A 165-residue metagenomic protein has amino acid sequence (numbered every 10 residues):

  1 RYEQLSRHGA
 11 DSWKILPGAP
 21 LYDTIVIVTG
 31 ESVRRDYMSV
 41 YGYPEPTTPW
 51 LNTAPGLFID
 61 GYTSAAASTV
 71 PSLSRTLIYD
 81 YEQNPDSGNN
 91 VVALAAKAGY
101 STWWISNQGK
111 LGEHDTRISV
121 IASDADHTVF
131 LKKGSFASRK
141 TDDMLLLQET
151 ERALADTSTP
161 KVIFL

Functional and structural regions predicted by a protein language model:
R1-T24, S32-L165: Active-site-proximal alpha/beta segments of enzymes that process anionic O-linked groups
T29: Generic enzyme active-site microenvironment
